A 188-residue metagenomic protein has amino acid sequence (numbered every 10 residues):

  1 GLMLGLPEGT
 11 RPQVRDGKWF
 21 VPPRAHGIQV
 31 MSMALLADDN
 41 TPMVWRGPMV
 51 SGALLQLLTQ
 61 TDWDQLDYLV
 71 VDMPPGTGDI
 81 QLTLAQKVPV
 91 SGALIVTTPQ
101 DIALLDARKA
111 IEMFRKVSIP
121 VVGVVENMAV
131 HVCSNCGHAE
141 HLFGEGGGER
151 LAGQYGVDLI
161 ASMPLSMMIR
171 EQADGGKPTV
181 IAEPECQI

Functional and structural regions predicted by a protein language model:
G1-N40, S51: Phosphate-binding loop that captures ATP/GTP phosphates
M31, L54, D72, A107 (+3 more regions): Residue-level signature of catalytic and energy-coupling elements of molecular machines, predominantly ATP/GTP-dependent
M31, M73, Q86, V122: Glycine-rich phosphate-binding loops of nucleotide-dependent enzymes
S32-M33, I95-T98, V124-V125: Conserved beta-strand segments of the P-loop GTPase G domain that flank and frequently precede/overlap
A34-Q81: Phosphate-binding/switch loop-helix module in NTP-utilizing enzymes
L36-N40, P75-T77, P99-A103, M128-V132 (+1 more regions): Conserved nucleotide-binding/hydrolysis micro-motifs of P-loop NTPases
D64-M73, T77-G78, P89-A110: Conserved Switch II/interswitch segment of TRAFAC-class P-loop GTPases
I111-I188: C-terminal lobe/tail of nucleotide-utilizing enzymes
